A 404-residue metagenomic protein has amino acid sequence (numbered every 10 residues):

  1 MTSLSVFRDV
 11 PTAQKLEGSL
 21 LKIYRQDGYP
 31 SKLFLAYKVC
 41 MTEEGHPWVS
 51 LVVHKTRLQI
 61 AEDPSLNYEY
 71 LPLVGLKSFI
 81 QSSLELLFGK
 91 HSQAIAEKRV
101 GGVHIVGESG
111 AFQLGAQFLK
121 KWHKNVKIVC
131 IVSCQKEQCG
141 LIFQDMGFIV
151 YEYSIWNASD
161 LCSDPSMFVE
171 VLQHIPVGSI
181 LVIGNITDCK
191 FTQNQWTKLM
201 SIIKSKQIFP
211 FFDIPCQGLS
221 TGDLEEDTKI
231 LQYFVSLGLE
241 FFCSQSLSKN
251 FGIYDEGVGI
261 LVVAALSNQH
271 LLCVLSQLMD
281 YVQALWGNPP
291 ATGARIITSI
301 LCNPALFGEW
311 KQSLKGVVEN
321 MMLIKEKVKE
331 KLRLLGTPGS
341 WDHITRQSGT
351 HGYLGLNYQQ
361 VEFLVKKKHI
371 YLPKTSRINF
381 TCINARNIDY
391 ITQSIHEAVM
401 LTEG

Functional and structural regions predicted by a protein language model:
T2-E85, G89, A284, P290 (+2 more regions): N-terminal "arm"/small-domain region of PLP-dependent enzymes with the aminotransferase-like
K32-F34, W341-R346, Y371-P373: Short beta-strand
Y37, N185, F212-I214, Q245: A cross-domain feature marking catalytic cores of carbohydrate-active enzymes and several ubiquitous metabolic/repair
V49, V53-F209, Q217-L219, L224-Q232 (+3 more regions): Conserved core of the PLP fold type I
D227-C273, Q277: Active-site PLP attachment segment
L275-A294, I300-K329: Structural signature of PLP-dependent enzymes
E309-K367: Conserved PLP-binding catalytic core of the aspartate aminotransferase-like
